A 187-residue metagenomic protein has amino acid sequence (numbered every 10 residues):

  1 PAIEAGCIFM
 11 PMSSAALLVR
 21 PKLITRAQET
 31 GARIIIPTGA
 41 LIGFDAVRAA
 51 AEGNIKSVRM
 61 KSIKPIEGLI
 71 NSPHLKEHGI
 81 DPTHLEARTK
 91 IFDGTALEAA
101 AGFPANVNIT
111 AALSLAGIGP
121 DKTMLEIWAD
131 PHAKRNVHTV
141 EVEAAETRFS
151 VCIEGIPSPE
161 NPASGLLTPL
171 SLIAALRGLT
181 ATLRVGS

Functional and structural regions predicted by a protein language model:
P1-A2, A27, A50: Generic structural signal for hydrophobic
P1-E4, L170: Amphipathic, non-transmembrane alpha-helical secondary structure
A5, M12-R33: Rossmann-fold NAD(P)-binding glycine/threonine-rich loop
A32-S187: Active-site-lining helix/loop region of Rossmann-like oxidoreductase modules
